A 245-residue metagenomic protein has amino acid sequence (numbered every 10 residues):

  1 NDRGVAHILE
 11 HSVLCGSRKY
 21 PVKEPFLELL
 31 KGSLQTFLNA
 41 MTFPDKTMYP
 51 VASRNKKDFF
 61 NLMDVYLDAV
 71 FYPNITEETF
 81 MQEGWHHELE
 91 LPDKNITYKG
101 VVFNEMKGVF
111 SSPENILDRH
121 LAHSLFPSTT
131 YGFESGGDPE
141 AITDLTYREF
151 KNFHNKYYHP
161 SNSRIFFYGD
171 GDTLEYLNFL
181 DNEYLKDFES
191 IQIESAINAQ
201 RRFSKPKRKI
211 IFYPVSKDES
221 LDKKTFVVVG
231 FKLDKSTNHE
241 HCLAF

Functional and structural regions predicted by a protein language model:
N1, K19-K57, P92-I96, G100 (+2 more regions): Non-catalytic beta-strand/loop surface segments
R3-C15, F245: Active-site recognition of the HExxH zinc-binding catalytic motif
A6, K23, L27, F60-M63 (+7 more regions): Extracytoplasmic/secreted envelope proteins and their assembly/folding machinery, especially bacterial periplasmic
H11-G16, V65-P73, E105, V109 (+2 more regions): Structured segments of extracytoplasmic/periplasmic soluble domains in secreted or envelope-associated proteins
G16, V51-Y98: M16/insulysin-pitrilysin zinc metalloprotease superfamily fold
R54-D58, G169-L174: Helix N-cap motif at beta-to-alpha junctions
